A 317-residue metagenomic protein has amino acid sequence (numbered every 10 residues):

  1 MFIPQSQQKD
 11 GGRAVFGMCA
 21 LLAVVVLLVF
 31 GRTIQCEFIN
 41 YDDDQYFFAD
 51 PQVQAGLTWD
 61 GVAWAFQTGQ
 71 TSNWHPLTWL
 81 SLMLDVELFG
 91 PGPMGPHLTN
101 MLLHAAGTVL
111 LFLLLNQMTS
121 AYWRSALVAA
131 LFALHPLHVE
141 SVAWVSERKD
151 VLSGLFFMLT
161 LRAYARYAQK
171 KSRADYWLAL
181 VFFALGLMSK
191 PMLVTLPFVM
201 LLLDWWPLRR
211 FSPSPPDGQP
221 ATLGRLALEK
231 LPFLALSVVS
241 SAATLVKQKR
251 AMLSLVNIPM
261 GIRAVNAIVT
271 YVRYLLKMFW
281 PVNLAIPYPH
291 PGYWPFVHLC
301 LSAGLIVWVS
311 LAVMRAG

Functional and structural regions predicted by a protein language model:
M1-G317: Polytopic membrane enzymes that build or remodel cell-surface glycoconjugates and lipids
